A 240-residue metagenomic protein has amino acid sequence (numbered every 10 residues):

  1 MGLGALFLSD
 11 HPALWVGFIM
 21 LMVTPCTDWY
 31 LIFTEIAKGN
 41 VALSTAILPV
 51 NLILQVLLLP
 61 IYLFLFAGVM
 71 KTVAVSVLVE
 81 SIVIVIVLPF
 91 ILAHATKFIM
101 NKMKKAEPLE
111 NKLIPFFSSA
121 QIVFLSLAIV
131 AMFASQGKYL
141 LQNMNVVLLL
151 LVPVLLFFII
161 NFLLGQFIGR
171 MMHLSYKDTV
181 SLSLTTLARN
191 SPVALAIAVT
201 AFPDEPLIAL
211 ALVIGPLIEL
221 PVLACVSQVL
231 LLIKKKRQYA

Functional and structural regions predicted by a protein language model:
M1-A240: Alpha-helical transmembrane segments of multi-pass small-molecule/ion transporters
